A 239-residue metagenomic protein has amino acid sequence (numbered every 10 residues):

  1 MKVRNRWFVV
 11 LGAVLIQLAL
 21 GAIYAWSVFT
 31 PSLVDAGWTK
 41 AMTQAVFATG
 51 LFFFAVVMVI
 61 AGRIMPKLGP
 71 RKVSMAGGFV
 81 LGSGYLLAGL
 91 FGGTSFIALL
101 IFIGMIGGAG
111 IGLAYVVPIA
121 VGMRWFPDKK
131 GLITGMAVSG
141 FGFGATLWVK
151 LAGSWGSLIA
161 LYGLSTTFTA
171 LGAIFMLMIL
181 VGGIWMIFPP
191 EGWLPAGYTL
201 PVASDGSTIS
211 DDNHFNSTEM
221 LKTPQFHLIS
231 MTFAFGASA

Functional and structural regions predicted by a protein language model:
V3-A25, E219-A239: Pair of pore-lining "gating" transmembrane helices in MFS-fold secondary transporters
L18, G84, F96-L113, A234: Hydrophobic core of transmembrane alpha-helices in multi-pass small-molecule transporters, especially MFS/SLC-type
A25-M58: Extracellular/periplasmic helix-loop-helix junction of adjacent transmembrane segments in MFS-like secondary
L33, I111-F126, I133-T134: Intracellular juxtamembrane helix-capping segments at the cytosolic ends of symmetry-related transmembrane helices
V57-P70: Helix-to-loop junctions at the C-terminal end of transmembrane segments in multipass secondary transporters
F79-G93: C-terminal ends and interior cores of transmembrane alpha-helices in multi-pass membrane transporters/permeases
F126-K150: Glycine-rich segments within core transmembrane alpha-helices of 12-TM secondary carriers
F141-E191: Helix-loop-helix hairpin linking two adjacent transmembrane segments in secondary transporters
